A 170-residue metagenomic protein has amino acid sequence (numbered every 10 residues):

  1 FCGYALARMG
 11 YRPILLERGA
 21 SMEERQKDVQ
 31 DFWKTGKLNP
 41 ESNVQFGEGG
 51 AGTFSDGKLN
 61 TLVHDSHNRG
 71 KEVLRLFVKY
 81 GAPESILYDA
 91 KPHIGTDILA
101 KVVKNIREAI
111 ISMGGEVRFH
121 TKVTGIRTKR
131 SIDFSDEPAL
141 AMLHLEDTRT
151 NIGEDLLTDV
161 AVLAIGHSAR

Functional and structural regions predicted by a protein language model:
F1-R170: Residues forming the flavin
